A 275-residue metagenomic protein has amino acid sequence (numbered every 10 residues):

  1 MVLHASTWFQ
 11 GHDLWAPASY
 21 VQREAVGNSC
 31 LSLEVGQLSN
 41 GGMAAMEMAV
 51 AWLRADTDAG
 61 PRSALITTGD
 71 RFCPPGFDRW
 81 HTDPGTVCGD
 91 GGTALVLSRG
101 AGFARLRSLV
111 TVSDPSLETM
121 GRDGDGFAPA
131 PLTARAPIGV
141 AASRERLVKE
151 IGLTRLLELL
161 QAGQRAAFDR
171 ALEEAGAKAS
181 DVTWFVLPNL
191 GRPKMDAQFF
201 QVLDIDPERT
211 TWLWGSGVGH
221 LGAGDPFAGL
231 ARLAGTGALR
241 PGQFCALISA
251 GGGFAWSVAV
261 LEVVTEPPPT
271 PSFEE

Functional and structural regions predicted by a protein language model:
M1-F9, A18: Membrane helical hairpin/interfacial module
V2-H4, R23-G36, P75-R79, D206-L213: Glycine/charged-rich beta-loop-alpha catalytic/anionic-binding loops adjacent to active sites
W8-W15, N28, Q37-A55, Q161 (+3 more regions): Claisen-condensing/thiolase-fold acyl-transfer catalytic domains that form or cleave C-C bonds in fatty acid
Q10-D13, G41-A44, F72-G76, P115-T119: Short, well-ordered, mixed-charge alpha-helical segments that flank or form enzyme active sites
G36, A64-D70, L97, L247-A250: Short beta-strand segments
R54-G92: Flexible, glycine-rich active-site loops centered on histidine and acidic residues that chelate a metal or position
D70-R71, G100-A101, V110-S116, P188-R192 (+1 more regions): Glycine-rich beta-alpha junction loops
W80-E158, A166, E262-E275: Condensing-enzyme catalytic core mediating Claisen C-C bond formation in acyl metabolism
